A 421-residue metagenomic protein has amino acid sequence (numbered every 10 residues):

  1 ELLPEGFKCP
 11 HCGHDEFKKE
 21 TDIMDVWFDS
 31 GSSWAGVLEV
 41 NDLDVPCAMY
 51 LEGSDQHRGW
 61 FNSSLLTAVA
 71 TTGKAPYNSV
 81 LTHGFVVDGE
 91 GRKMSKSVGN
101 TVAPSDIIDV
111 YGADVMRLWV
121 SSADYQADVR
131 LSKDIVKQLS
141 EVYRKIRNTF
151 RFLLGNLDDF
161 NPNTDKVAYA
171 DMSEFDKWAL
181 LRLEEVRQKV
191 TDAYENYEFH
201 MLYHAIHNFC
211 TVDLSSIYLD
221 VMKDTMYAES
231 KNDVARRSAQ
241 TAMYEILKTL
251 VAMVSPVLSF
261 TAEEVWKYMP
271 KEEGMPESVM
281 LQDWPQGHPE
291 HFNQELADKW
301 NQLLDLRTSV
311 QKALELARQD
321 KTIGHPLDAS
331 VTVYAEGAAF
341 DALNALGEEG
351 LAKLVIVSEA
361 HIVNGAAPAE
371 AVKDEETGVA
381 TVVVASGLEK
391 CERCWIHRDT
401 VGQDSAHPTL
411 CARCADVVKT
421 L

Functional and structural regions predicted by a protein language model:
E1-D159, A179-M222, M226, T241-V254 (+1 more regions): Structured secondary-structure scaffolds
E1-V45, E52, K166-Q188, E263 (+12 more regions): Cys/His-rich finger/ribbon microdomains and the adjacent scaffold used for macromolecule binding/structural
F7, F17, F160-Q188, L219-A313 (+3 more regions): Acidic, turn-prone loop/beta-hairpin segments
V37, S64-L65, S309-A313, V355-V357: Short, Φ-rich (hydrophobic/aromatic) sequence segments
E39-N41, M49-Q56, K137, D233-T241 (+2 more regions): Short, contiguous acidic/charged loop-to-helix segments that flank catalytic cores in large enzymes
L66-T71, Q319-D320, D399: Short beta-turn/strand-loop junction motif enriched in small, turn-promoting residues
F150, L157, V310, A317-K321 (+2 more regions): Conserved NTP-handling cores and scaffolds of large molecular machines
